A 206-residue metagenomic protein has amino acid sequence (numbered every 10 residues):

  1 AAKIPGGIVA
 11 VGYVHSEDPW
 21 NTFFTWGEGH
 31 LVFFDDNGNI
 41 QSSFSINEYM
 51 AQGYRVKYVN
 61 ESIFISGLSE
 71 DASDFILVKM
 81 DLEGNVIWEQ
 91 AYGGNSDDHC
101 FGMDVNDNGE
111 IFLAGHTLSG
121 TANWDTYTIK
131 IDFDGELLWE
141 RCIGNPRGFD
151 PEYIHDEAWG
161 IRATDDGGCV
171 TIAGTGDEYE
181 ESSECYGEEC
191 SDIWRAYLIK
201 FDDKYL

Functional and structural regions predicted by a protein language model:
A1-L206: A sequence-level/structural motif corresponding to short, flexible coil/turn segments enriched in small polar residues
